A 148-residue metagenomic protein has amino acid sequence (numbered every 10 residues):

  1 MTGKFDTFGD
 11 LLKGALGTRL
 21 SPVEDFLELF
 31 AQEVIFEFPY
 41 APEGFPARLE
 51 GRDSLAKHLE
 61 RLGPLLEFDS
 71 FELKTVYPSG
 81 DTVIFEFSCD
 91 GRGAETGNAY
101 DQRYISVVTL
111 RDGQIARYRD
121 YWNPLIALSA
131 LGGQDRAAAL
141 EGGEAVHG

Functional and structural regions predicted by a protein language model:
M1, E60-G148: A beta-strand edge to alpha-helix "cap/lid" segment located at domain peripheries
M1-E33, V146-G148: Short acidic-aromatic low-complexity motifs
G3, T7, R19-D25, E50 (+4 more regions): Serine/threonine-rich low-complexity intrinsically disordered regions
K4-A15, V34, R52-A56, I84 (+2 more regions): Generic alpha-helical hydrophobic packing signal
F5, V23-G80: A solvent-exposed, acidic/Ser-Thr-rich amphipathic alpha-helical stretch
D10-L11, R19, Y40-E43, G93: Residue-level detector of alpha-helix boundaries and kinks
L16, F45, R117: Short, flexible active-site loop motifs that bind/organize anionic cofactors or intermediates
